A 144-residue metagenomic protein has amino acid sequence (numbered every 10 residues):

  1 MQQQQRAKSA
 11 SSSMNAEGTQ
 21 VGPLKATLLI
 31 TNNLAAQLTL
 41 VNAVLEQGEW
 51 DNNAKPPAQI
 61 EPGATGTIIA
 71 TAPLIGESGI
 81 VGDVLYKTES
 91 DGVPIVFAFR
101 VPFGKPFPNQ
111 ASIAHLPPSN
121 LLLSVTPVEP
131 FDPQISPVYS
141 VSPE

Functional and structural regions predicted by a protein language model:
M1-E144: Intrinsically disordered, low-complexity segments enriched in small/polar residues
